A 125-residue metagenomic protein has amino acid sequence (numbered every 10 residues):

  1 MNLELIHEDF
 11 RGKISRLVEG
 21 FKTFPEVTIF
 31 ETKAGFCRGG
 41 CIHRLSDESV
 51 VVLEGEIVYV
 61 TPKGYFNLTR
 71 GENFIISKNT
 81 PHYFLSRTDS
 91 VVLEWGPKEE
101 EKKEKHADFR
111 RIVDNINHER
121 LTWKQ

Functional and structural regions predicted by a protein language model:
M1-E26, G39, K124-Q125: A short, N-terminal "cap"/entry segment at the start of jelly-roll beta-barrel domains of the cupin/DSBH fold
N2-F10, R87-Q125: Double-stranded beta-helix
T28-R44: Conserved short histidine dyad/triad with adjacent acidic residue
L45-V58: Glycine- and acidic-residue-biased ligand/ion/polar-headgroup-sensing regions
L53-E54, R70, T88: A cytosolic small-molecule/anion-sensing beta-strand core signal
E56, P81, D89-V91: Structural motif
P62-P81: Short acidic-glycine-tyrosine-enriched beta hairpin
